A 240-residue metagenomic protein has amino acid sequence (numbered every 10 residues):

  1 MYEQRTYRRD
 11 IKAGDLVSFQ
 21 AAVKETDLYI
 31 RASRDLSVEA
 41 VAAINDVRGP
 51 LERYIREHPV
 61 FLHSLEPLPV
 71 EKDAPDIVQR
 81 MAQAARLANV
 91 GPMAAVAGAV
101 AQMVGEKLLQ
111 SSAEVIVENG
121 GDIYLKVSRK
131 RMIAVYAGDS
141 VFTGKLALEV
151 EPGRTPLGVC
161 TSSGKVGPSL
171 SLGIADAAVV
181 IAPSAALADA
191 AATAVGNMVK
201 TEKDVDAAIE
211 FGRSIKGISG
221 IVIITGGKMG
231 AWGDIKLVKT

Functional and structural regions predicted by a protein language model:
M1-L28, R34-L36: N-terminal basic/disordered segments at the start of proteins
I11-G14, D46, P50-I77: N-terminal short beta-loop-beta anion/metal-coordinating cradle
A21-H58: Polybasic, low-complexity association/targeting segments
I30, D122-K126, I221-I224, G230: Short beta-strand scaffold segments in enzyme catalytic cores
V47-F61, A84, A88, I181 (+3 more regions): Change "in soluble alpha/beta enzymes" to "in soluble alpha/beta proteins
I55-P69, E114, T201-W232: Flexible, glycine/charged-enriched surface loops at secondary-structure junctions
Q79-V90, A94-V104, L108, S112-E202: Conserved mixed alpha/beta catalytic, RNA-binding, or beta-rich assembly cores of soluble enzyme, regulatory
G233-T240: Conserved, well-ordered active-site substructure
